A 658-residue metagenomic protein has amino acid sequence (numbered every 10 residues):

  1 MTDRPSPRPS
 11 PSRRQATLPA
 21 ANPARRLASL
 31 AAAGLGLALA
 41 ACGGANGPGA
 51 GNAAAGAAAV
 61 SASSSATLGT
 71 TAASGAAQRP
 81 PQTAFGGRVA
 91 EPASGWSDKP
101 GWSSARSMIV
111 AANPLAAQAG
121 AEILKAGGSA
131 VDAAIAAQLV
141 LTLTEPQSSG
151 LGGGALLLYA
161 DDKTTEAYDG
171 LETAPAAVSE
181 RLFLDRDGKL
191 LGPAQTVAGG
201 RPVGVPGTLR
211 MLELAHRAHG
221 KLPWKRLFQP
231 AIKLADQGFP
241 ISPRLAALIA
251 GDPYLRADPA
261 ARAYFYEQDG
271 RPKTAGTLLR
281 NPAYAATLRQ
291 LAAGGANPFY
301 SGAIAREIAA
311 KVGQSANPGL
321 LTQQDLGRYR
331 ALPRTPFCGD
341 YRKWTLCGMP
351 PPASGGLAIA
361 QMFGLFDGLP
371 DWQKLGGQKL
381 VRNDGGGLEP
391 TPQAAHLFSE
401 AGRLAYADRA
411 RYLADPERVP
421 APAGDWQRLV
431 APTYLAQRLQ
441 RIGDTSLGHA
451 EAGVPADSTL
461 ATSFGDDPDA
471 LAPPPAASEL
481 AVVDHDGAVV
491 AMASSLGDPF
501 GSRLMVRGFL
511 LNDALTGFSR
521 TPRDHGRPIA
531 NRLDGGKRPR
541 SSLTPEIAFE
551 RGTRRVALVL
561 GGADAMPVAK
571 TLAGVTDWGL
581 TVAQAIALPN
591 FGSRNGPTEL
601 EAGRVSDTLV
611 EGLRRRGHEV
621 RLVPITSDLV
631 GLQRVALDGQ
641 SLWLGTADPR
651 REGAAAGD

Functional and structural regions predicted by a protein language model:
D3-A31: Bacterial N-terminal signal peptides that target proteins for export
A38-A41: C-terminal motif of bacterial Sec signal peptides marking the signal peptidase cleavage site
G43-N46: Bacterial signal peptide processing site
G69-Q118, E122, A130-G294, F299-S301 (+4 more regions): Noncatalytic scaffold domains of N-terminal-nucleophile
G86-G87, D371-S495, P624: Internal maturation/activation junctions in enzymes
L143-G150, G154-A160, E166-A167, G319-T322 (+3 more regions): Active-site rim segments in enzyme catalytic domains, especially the processed small/beta chain of N-terminal
P333, P474-A477, S541-L543: Short, small/polar residue-rich loop motifs at catalytic or cofactor-binding pockets
A395, D415, G536-P539, D577-S627: Extended C-terminal subregions enriched in glycine
